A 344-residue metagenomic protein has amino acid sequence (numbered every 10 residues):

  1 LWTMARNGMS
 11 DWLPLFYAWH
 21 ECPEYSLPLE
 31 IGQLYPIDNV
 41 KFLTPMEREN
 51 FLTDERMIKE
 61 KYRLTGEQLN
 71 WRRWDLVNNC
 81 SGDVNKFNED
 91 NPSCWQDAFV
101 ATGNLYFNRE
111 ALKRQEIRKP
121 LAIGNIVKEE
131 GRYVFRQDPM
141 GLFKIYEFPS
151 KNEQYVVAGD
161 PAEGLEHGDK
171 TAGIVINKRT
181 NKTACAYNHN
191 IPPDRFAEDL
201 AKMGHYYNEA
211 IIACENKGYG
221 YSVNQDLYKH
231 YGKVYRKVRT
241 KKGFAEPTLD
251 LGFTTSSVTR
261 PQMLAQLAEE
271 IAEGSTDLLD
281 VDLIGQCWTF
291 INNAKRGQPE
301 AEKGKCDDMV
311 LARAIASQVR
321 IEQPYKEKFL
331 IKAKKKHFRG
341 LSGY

Functional and structural regions predicted by a protein language model:
M4-A18: A short helix-turn-beta junction within AAA+ P-loop NTPase domains corresponding to the substrate/partner-engaging
N7-D11, Y25-L29, L34-R239, L249 (+3 more regions): RNase H-like, metal-dependent nuclease domains and their acidic two-metal-ion catalytic environment used
E21: OB-fold/S1-family RNA-binding modules
K242-A245: Helical catalytic core of nucleic-acid polymerases
G252: Extracytoplasmic catalytic/substrate-binding loops of multi-pass membrane glycan-assembly enzymes
